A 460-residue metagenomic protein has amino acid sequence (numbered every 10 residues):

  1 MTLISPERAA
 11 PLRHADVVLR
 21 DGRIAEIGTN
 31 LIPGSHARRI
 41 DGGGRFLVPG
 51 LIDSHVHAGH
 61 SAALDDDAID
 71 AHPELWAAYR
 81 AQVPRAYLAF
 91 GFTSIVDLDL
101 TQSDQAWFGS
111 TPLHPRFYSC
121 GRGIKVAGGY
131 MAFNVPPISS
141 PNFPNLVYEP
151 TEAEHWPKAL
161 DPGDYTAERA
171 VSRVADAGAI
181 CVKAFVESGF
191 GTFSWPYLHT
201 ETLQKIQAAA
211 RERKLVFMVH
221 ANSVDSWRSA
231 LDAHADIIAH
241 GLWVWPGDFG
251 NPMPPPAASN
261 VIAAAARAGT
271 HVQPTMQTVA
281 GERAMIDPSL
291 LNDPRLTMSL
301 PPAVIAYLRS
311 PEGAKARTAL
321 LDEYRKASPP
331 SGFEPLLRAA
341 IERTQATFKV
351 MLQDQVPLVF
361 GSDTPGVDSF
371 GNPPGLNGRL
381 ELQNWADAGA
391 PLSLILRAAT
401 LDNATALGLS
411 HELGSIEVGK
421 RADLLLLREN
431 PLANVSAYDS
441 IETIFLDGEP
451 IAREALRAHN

Functional and structural regions predicted by a protein language model:
L3-D16, G28-N30, E342, P373 (+2 more regions): Acidic, glycine-enriched loop/beta-strand segments at the rims of small-molecule binding/catalytic pockets
R8-V48, E201: Histidine-rich, glycine-flanked metal-binding segment
R45, H55-G59, R211, H220 (+1 more regions): Histidine-centered divalent metal-coordination motifs
R45-T111, Y130-P141, S226-A233: Metal-associated gating/positioning segment near the N- to mid-region
D65-A78, V135-P136, F143-E168, V216-A221: Active-site mouth loops of central-metabolism enzymes
R80-A106, H114-G123, G178-G189, L215-V216 (+3 more regions): Divalent metal-dependent hydrolysis catalytic cores, especially in the metallo-beta-lactamase
P157-F193, V244-A388: Active-site neighborhoods of metal-dependent hydrolases
R173-A233, T278, P365: Divalent metal-binding pocket/active-site signature
